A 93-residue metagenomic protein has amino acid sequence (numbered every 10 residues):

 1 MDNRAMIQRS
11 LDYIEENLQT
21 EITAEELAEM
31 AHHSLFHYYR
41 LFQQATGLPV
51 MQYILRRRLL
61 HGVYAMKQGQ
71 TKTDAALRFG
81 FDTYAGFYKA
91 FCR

Functional and structural regions predicted by a protein language model:
M1-D2: Inter-domain helical "communication" segments and dimerization helices that couple sensory or membrane-embedded modules
Q8-E25, Q44-D82: Terminal helix-turn-helix DNA-binding modules in bacterial transcription factors
A28, F36-R40, Q52: Short acidic/polar alpha-helix capping motifs at helix-coil junctions
A28-E29, A76-L77, Y88: The alpha-helix within a helix-turn-helix
A31-L35, D82-Y84: Short coil turns linking two alpha-helices in DNA-binding domains
G69, T73, Y88-R93: Short, charged amphipathic alpha-helical surface segments
